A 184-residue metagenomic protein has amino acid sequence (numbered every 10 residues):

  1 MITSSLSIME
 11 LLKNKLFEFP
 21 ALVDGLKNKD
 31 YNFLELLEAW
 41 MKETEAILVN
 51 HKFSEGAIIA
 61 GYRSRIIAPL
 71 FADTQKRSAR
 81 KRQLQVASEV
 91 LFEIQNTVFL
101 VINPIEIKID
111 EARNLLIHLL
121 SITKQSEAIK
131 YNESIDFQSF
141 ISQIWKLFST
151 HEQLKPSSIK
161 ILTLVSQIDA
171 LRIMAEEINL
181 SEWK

Functional and structural regions predicted by a protein language model:
I2-D110, H151-L154: Charged interaction/catalytic cores of defense and host-pathogen modules
S4-I8, S134, S166-Q167: Alpha-helix initiation/capping motif
D110-S157: Charged/polar low-complexity intrinsically disordered segments, enriched in acidic residues
I159-K184: Extended, charged low-complexity segments that frequently continue into or abut oligomerization scaffolds
